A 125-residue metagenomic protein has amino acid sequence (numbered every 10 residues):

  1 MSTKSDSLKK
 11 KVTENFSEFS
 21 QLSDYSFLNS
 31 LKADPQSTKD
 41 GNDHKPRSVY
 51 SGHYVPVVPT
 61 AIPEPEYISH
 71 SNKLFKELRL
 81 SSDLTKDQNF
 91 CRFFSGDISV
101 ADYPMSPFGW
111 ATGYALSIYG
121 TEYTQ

Functional and structural regions predicted by a protein language model:
S2-Q125: Nucleotide/phosphate-binding site architecture used for ATP/NTP-dependent chemistry
